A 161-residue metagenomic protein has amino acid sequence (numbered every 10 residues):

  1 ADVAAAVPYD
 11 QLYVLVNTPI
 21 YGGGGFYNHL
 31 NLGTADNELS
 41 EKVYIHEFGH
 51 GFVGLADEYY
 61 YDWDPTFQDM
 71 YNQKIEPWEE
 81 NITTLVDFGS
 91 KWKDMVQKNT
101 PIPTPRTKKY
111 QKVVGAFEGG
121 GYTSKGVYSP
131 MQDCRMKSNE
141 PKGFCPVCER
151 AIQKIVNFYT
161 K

Functional and structural regions predicted by a protein language model:
A1-W63: Active-site-proximal segment of zinc-dependent metalloprotease catalytic domains
Y59-K161: Replace "(M1/M4/M9/M12/WLM)" with "(e.g., M1/M4/M8/M9/M12/M26/WLM)" and add "not limited to" to clarify scope
